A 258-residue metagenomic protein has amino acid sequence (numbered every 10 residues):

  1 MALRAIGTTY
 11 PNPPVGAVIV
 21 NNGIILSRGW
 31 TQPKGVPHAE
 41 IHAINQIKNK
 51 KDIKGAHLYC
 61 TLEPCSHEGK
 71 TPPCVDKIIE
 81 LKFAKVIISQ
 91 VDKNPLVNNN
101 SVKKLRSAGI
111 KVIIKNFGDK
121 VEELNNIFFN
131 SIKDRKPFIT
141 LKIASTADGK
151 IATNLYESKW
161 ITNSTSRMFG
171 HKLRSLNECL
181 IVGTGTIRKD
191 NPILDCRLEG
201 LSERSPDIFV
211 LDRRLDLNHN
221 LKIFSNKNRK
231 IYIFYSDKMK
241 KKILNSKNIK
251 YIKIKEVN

Functional and structural regions predicted by a protein language model:
M1-Y10, S131: Short, basic/aromatic recognition patches
Y10-N12, K51-K54, E203: Short helix-terminating capping/connector loops at secondary-structure junctions
P11-P14, F138-I139: Short, small/polar residue-rich loop motifs at catalytic or cofactor-binding pockets
P14-G23, I143-A144: Short beta-strand scaffold segments in enzyme catalytic cores
I19-K120, K227: Zn2+-dependent cytidine deaminase-like catalytic core
N94-V97, D119-E123, I187, D216 (+1 more regions): Short acidic loop-to-helix transition motifs that present clustered carboxylates
K115-I132: Short, structured interface segments
N130-S131, K136, T140-N258: Active-site ligand-binding patch in enzyme domains
